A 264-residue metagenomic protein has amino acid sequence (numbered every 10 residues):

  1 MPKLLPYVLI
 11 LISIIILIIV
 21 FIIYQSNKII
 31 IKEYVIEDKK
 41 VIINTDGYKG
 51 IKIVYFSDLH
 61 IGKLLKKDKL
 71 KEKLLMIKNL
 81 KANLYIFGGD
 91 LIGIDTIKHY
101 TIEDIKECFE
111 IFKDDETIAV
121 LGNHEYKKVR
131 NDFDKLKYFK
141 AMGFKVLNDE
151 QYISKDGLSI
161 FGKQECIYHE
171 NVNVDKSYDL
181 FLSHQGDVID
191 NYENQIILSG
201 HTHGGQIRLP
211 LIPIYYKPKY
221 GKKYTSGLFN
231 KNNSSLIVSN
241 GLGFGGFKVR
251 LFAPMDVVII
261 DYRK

Functional and structural regions predicted by a protein language model:
M1-N44: N-terminal membrane-anchoring alpha-helices
I22, I31-Y55, I153-D175: Core dinuclear metal-dependent hydrolase active-site scaffold
I31-K39, E72, E103-I105, L147-E150 (+2 more regions): Alpha-helical scaffolding within the catalytic cores of extracellular/periplasmic polymer-degrading hydrolases
N44-K145: Membrane-embedded segments
H60-K63, G93, N123-I196, T202-H203 (+1 more regions): Conserved catalytic scaffold of divalent metal-dependent phosphoesterases
G205-L209: His/Asp/Glu-enriched short active-site or ligand-binding loop at hydrolase and phosphoryl-transfer sites
P210-K222: Short, surface-exposed loop/helix-turn segments at secondary-structure junctions that function as lids/hinges flanking
